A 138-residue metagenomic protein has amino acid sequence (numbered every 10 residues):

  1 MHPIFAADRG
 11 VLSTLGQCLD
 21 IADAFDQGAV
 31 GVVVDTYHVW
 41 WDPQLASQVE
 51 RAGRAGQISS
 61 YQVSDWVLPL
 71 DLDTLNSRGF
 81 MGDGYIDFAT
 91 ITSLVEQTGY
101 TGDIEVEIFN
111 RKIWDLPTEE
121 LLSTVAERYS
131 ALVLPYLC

Functional and structural regions predicted by a protein language model:
M1-G10: Active-site-proximal beta-alpha loop/turn segments in soluble metabolic enzymes
P3-I4, T36-H38: Conserved strand-turn element in the central/C-terminal portion of the radical SAM core barrel that lines
L12-V34, W40-C138: Histidine-acidic metal/acid-base catalytic patches
